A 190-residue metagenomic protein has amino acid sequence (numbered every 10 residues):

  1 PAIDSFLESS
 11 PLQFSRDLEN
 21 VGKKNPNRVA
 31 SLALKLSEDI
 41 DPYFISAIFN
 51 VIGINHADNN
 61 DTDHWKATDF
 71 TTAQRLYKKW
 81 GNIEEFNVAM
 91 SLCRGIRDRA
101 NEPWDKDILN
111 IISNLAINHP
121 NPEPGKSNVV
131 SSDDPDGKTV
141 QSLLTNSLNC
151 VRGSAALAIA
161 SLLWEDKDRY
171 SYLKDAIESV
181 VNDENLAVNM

Functional and structural regions predicted by a protein language model:
P1-M190: Non-catalytic all-alpha helical scaffold/repeat segments
